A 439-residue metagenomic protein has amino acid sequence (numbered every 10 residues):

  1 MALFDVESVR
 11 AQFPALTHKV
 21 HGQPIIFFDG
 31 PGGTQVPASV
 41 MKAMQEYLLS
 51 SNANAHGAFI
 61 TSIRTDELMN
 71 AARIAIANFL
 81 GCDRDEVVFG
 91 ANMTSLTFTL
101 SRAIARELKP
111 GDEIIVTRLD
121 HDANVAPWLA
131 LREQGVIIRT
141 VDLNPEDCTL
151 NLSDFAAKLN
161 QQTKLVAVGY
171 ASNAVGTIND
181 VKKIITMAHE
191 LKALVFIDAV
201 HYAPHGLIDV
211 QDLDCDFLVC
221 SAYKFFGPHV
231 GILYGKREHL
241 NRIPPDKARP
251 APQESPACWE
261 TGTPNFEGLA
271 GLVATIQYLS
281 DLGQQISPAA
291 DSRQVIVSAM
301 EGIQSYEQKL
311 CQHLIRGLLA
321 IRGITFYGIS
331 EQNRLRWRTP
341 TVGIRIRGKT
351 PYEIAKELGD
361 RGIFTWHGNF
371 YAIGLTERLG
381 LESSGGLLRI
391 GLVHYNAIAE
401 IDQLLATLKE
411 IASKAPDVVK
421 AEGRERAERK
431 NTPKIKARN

Functional and structural regions predicted by a protein language model:
M1-N439: Pyridoxal 5′-phosphate
